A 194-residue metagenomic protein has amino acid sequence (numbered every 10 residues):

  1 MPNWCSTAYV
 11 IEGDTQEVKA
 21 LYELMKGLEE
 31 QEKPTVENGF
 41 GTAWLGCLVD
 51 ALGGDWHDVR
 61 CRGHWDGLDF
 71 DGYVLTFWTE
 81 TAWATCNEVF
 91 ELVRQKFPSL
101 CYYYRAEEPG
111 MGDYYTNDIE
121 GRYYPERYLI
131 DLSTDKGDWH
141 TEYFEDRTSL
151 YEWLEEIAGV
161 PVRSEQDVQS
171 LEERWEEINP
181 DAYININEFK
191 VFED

Functional and structural regions predicted by a protein language model:
M1-D194: Intrinsic low-complexity, intrinsically disordered or marginally ordered coil/linker segments
